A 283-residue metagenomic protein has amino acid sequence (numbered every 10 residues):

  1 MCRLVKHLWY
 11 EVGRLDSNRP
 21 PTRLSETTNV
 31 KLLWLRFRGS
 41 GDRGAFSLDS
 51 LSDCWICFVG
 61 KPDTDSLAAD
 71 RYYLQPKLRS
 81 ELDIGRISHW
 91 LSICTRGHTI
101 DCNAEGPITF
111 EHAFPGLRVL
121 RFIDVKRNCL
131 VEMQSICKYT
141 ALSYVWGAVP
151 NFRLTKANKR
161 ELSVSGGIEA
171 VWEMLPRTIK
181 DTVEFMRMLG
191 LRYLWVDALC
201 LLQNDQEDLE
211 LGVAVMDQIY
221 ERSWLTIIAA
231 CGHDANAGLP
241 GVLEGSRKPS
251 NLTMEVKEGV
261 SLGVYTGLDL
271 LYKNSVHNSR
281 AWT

Functional and structural regions predicted by a protein language model:
M1-C137: Compositionally biased, long intrinsically disordered regions
S17, R43, S50, C54 (+8 more regions): Short linear motifs in intrinsically disordered/low-complexity regions
S80-C102, W146-P150, M186-L189, Y193 (+2 more regions): A generic secondary-structure signal for well-formed alpha-helical elements
I84-I87, Y139, V213, A281: Alpha-helix initiation and N-capping motif
T99, L130-V131, P150, L209 (+2 more regions): Residues in flexible loops and secondary-structure boundaries
A148-V171: A solvent-exposed, charged loop/short amphipathic helix patch at secondary-structure junctions
V164-T283: Intrinsically disordered, low-complexity acidic segments that are enriched in bulky aromatics
